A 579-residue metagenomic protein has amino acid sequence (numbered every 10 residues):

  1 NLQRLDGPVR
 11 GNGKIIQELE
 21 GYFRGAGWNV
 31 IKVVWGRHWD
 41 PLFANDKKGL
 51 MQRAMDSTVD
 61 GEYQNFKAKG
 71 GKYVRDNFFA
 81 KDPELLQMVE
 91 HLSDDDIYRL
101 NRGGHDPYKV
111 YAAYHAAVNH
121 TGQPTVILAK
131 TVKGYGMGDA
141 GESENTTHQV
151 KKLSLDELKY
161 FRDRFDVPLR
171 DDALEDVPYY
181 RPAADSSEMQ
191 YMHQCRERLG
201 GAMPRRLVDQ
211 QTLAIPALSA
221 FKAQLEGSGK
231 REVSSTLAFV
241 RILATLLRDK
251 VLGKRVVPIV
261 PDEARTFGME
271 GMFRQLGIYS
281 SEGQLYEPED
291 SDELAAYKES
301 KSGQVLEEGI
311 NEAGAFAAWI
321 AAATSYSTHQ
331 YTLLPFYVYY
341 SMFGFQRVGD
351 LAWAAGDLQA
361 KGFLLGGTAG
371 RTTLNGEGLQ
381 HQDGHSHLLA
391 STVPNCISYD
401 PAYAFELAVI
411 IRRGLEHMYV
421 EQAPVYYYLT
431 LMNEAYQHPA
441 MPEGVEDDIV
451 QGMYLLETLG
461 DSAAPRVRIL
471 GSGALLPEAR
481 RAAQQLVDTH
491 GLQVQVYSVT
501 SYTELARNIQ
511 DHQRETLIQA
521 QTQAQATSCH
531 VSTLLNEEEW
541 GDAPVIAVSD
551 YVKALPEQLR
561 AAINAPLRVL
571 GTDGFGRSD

Functional and structural regions predicted by a protein language model:
L2-D176, Y180-P182, L294, T373-H381 (+4 more regions): Thiamine diphosphate
E84-G104, Y108-A112, V177-P439, E446 (+2 more regions): Thiamine diphosphate
